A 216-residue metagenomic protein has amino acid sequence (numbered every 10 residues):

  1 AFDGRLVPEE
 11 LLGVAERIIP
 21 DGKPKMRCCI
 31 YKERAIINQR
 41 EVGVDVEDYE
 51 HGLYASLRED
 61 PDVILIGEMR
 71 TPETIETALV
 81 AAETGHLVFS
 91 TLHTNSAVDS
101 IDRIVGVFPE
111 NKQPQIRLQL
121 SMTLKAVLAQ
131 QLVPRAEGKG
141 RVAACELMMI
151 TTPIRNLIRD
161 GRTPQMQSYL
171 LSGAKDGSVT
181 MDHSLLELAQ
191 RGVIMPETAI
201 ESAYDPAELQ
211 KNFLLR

Functional and structural regions predicted by a protein language model:
A1-R216: Short, flexible helix-loop junctions that flank or precede catalytic/ligand sites
